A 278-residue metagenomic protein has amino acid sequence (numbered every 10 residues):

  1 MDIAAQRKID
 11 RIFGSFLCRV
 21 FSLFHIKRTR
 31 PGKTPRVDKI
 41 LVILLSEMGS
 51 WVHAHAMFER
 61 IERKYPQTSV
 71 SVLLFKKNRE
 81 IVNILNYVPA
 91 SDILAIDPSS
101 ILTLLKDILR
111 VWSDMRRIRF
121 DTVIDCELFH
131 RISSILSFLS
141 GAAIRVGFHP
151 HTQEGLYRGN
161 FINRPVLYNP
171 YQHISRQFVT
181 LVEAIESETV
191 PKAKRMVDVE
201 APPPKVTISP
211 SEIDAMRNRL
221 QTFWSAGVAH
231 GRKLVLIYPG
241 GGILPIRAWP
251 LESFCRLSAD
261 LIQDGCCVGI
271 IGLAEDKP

Functional and structural regions predicted by a protein language model:
M1-P278: Catalytic machinery of carbohydrate-active enzymes, primarily nucleotide-sugar-dependent glycosyltransferases
